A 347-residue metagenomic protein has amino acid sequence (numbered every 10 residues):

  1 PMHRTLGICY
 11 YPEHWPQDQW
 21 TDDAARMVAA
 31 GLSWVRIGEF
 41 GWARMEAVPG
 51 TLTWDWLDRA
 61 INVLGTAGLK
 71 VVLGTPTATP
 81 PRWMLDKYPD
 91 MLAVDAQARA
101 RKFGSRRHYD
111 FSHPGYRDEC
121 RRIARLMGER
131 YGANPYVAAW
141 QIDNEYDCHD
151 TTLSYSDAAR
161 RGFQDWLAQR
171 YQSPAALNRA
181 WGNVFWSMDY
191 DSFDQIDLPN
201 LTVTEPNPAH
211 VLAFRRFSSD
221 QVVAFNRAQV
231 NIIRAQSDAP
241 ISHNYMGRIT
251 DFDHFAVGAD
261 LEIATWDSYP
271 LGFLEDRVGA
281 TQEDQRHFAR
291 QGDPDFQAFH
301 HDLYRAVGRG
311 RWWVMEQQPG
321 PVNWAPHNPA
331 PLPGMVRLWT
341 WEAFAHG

Functional and structural regions predicted by a protein language model:
P1-Q19: Boundary/entry segment of secreted carbohydrate-active catalytic domains
M2-L6, G31-S33, G65-V71, A133-A138 (+4 more regions): Short, well-ordered coil/turn segments that N-cap beta-strands
I8, M27, V35, L64 (+8 more regions): Conserved, mostly hydrophobic/aromatic
Y11-E13, G38-G41, G74-W83, A138-D147 (+2 more regions): Short, solvent-exposed turn/loop segments enriched in Gly/Ser/Thr/Pro and often Arg
H14-A29, C120-L126, Y245-V257, P331-T340: Short, acidic/polar
T21-K102, R125-G128, F225-S237: Aromatic-lined substrate-binding rim segments of carbohydrate-active enzymes
Q97-L303: Polysaccharide-binding and catalytic clefts of secreted carbohydrate-active enzymes
F193-I196, Y269-G272, T281-G347: Carbohydrate-binding surfaces of carbohydrate-active enzymes
